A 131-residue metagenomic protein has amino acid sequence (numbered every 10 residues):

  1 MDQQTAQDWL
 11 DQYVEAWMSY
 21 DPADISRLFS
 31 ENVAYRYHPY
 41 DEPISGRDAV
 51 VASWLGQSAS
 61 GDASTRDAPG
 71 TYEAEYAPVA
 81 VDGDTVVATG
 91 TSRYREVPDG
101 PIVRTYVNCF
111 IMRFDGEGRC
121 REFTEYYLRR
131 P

Functional and structural regions predicted by a protein language model:
M1-E31: Short, low-complexity N-terminal intrinsically disordered segments enriched in polar/charged residues
T5, V51-P131: A beta-strand edge to alpha-helix "cap/lid" segment located at domain peripheries
Y13, I25-S26, V33, G46 (+4 more regions): Hydrophobic pocket/interface hotspot
V14, P39, P78-A80: Structured beta->alpha junctions
V33-A34, V103: Short hydrophobic/aromatic segments of transmembrane alpha-helices and their interfaces
A34-S45, Y126: A short gly/proline-enriched turn/hairpin at secondary-structure junctions
